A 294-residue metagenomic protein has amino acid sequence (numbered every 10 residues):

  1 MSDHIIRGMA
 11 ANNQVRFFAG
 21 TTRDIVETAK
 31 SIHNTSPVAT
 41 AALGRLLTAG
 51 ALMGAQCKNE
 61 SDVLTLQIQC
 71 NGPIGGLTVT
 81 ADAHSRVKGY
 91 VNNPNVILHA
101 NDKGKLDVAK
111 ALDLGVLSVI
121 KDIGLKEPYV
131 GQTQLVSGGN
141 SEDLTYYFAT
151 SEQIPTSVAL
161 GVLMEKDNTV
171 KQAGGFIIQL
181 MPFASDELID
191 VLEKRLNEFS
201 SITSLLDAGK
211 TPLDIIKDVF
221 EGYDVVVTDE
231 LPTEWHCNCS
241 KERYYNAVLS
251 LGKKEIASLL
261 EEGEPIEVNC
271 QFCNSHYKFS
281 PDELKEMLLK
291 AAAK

Functional and structural regions predicted by a protein language model:
M1-D229: Interaction interfaces in information-processing and related assembly proteins
S200-K294: Cys/His-clustered metal-coordination modules, chiefly Zn-binding fingers
